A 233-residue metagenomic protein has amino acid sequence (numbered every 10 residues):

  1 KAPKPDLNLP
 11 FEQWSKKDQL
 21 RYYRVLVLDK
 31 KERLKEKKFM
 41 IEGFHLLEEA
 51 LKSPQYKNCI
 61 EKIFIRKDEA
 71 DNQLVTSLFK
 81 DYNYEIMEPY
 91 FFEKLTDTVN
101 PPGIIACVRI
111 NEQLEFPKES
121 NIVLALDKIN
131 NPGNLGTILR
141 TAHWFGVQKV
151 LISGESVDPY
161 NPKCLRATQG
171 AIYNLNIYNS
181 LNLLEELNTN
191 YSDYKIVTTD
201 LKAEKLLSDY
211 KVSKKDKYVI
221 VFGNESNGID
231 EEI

Functional and structural regions predicted by a protein language model:
K1-A70, S156-V157: Boundary-proximal intrinsically disordered activation/regulatory segments immediately upstream of a helical core
F11-W14, N83-E88, L175-L183: Short acidic-hydrophobic, aromatic-tinged amphipathic segments that line or gate anion-handling sites
K52, N111, E115-E204: RNA substrate-binding interface of SAM-dependent RNA methyltransferases
D71-V75, D158-C164, G228-I233: Short, glycine/polar-rich helix-capping loops at beta-to-alpha or helix-loop-helix junctions that flank or form
Y84-I105: Glycine/small-residue-rich loop that forms an oxyanion/phosphate-binding "nest" at active or ligand-binding sites
I104, A167-A171, S213-D216: Short, hinge-like loop/turn segments at secondary-structure boundaries
T198-I233: Active-site/ligand-binding-proximal alpha/beta "capping" segment
